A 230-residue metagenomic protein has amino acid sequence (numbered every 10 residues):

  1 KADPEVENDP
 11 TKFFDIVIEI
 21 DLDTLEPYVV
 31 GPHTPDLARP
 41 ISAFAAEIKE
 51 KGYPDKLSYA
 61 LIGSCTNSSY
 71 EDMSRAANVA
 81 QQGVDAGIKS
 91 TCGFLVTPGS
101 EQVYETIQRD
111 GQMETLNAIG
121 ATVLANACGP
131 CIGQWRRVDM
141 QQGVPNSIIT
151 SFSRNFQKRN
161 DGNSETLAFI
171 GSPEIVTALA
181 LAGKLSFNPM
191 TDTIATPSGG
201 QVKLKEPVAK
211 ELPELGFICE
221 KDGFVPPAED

Functional and structural regions predicted by a protein language model:
K1, T122, G129-P226: Mobile "lid/hinge" segments at catalytic clefts and subdomain interfaces of large enzymes
K1-M140, V144-S147: Accessory "access/gating" subregions that flank catalytic or transport cores
A43-K56, N67-Y70, Q82, P197-D230: Long hydrophobic segments that form regular secondary structure
